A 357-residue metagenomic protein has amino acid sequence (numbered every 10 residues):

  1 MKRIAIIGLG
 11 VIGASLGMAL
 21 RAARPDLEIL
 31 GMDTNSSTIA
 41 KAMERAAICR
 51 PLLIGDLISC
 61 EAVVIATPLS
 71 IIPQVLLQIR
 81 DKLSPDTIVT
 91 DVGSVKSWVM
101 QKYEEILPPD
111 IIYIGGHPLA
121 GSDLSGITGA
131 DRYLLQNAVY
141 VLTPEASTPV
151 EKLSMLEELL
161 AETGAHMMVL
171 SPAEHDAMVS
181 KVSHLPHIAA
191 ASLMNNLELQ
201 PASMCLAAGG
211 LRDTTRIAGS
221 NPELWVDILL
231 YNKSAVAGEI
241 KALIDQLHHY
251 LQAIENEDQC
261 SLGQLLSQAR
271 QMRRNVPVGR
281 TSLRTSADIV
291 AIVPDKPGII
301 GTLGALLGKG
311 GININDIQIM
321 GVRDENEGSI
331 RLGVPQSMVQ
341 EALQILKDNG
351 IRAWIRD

Functional and structural regions predicted by a protein language model:
M1-I54: NAD(P)+-binding Rossmann beta1-loop-alpha1 motif at the extreme N-terminus of oxidoreductases
T34, T67, V92: Short beta->alpha hinge that forms the Motif I/post-I loop of the SAM-binding pocket
I54-L83, T87-I88: Rossmann-like NAD(P)-binding element
Q78-I127: Rossmann-like NAD(P)(H) cofactor-binding subdomain of soluble oxidoreductases
L134-G219: Internal alpha-helical scaffold of NAD(P)-dependent oxidoreductase catalytic cores
Q200-A269: Interdomain hinge/lid region at the active-site interface of Rossmann-like NAD(P)-dependent oxidoreductases
M272-D357: A conserved regulatory-domain signal marking ACT and ACT-like small-molecule sensing domains and adjacent regulatory
